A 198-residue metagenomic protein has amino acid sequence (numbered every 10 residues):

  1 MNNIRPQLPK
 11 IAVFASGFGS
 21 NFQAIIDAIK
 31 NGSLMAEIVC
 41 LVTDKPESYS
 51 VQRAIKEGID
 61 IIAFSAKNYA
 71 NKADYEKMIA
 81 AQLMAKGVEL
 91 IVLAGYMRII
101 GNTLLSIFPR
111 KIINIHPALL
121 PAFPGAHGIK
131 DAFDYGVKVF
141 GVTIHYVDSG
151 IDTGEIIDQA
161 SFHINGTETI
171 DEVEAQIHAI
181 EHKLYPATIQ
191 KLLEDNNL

Functional and structural regions predicted by a protein language model:
N2-Y49: N-terminal Rossmann-like dinucleotide-binding module
A28, A94-N196: Donor/substrate-binding cores of folate-linked one-carbon enzymes
L34-M78: Short, surface-exposed acidic-centric catalytic microdomains
V39, E89, R110: Conserved acidic residues
T43-D44, K72-A73, K86-N102: N-terminal glycine-rich "phosphate-gripper" loop used for MgATP/nucleotide binding and carboxylate activation
D60, E89, K138: Residue-level detector of anion-binding/catalytic polar loops
K77-A85: Short, well-structured alpha-helical segments in soluble
